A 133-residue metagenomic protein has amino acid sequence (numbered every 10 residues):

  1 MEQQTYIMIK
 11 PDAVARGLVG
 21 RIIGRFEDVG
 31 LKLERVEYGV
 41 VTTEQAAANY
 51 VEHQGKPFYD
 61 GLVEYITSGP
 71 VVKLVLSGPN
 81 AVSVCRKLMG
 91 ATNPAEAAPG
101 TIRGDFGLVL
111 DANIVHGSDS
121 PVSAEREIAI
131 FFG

Functional and structural regions predicted by a protein language model:
M1-G133: Non-catalytic terminal and connector segments of soluble metabolic enzymes
